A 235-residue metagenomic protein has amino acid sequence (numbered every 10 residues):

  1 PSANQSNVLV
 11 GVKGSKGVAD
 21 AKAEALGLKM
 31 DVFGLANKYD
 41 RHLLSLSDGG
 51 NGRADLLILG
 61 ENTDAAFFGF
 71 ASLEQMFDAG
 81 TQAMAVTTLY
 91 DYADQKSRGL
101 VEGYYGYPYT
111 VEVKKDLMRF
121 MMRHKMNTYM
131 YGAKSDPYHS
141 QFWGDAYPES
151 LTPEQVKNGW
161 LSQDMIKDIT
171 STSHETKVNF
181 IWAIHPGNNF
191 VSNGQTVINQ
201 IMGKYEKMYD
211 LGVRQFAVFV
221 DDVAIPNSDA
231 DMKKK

Functional and structural regions predicted by a protein language model:
S2-G34: Short, well-ordered secondary-structure micro-motifs within conserved domains or adaptor modules
N4, D20, E24, G50-R53 (+3 more regions): Polar low-complexity intrinsically disordered regions
V10, A23, G34, L43 (+4 more regions): Low-complexity, compositionally biased segments
K13-S15, G187-N188, V223-A224: Short, internal active-site loops enriched in acidic
G17-D20, Y138-Q141, F190-S192, P226-D229: Extracytoplasmic/secreted cell-surface and envelope-processing proteins
A36-R214, D221: Feature activates predominantly on carbohydrate-active enzymes
N193-V197, V220-K235: Active-site cleft segment of glycoside hydrolase catalytic domains centered on the general acid/base Glu
